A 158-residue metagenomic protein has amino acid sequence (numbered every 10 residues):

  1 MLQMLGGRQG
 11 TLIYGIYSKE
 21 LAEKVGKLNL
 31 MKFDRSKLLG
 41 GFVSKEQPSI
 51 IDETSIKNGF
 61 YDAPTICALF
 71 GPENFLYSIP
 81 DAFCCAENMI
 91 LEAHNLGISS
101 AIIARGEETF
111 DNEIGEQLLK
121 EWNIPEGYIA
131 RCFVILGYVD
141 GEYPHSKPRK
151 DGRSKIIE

Functional and structural regions predicted by a protein language model:
M1, C67, P72-L118: Small-aliphatic-rich amphipathic alpha-helix that forms the alpha element of a beta-alpha
M1, I51-T54, Q117-E121, E142: Glycine-rich, charged/polar anion/phosphate-binding loops that engage phosphate groups from diverse ligands
M1-F60, E158: N-terminal amphipathic, basic helical "cap/leader" segment at the start of enzyme domains
L5-R8, N58-Y61, W122-Y128, P148-R149: Solvent-exposed alpha-helices and their adjacent loops that cap or buttress functional pockets in soluble metabolic
R8-Q9, I98-A104, I129-A130: A short coil-to-beta-strand element that immediately follows conserved catalytic motifs
G10-T11, A63-I66, A130-R131: Short, surface-exposed beta-edge/turn micro-motifs
S18-L21, P72-E73, E108, D140: Short, internal active-site loops enriched in acidic
E53, I124-E158: C-terminal helix-cap and adjacent tail motif
